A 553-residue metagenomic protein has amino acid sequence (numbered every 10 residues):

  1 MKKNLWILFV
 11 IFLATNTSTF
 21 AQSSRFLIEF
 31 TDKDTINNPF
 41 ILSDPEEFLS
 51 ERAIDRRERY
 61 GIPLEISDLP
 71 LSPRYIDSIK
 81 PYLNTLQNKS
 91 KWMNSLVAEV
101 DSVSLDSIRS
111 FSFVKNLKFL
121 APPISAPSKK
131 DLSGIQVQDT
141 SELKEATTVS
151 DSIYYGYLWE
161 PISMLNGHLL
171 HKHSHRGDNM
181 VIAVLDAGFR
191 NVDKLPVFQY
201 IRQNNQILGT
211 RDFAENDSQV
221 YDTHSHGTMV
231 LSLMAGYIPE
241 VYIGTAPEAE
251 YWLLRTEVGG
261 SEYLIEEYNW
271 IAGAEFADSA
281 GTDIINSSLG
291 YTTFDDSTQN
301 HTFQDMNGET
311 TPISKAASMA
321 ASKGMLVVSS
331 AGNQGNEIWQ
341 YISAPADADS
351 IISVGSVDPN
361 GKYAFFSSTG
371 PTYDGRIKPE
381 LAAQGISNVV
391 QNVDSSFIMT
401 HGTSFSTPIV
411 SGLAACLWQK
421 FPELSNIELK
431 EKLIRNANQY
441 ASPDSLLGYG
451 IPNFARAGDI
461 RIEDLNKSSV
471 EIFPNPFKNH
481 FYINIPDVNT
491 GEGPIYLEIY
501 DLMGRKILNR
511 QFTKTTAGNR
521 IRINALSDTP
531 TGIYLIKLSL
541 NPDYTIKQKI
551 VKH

Functional and structural regions predicted by a protein language model:
M1-S24, I523: Bacterial Sec-dependent N-terminal signal peptides
F20, L465-F473, F477-H553: C-terminal outer-membrane/trafficking sorting elements
F20-T85, V103-K129: Primarily auto-inhibitory N-terminal propeptides
S23, F40, L158, H168-R211 (+8 more regions): Subtilisin-like serine protease catalytic core
R74-I162, H168-H171, D349: Autoinhibitory propeptides
W159, A280-N286, Q419-E471, N475: C-terminal subdomain of the subtilisin-like protease fold in secreted/lumenal serine endopeptidases
H171, Y237-E240, L253-S350, N360 (+3 more regions): Substrate-binding/access-modulating region of protease and related hydrolase catalytic domains
D186, A346-Q419, E423: Extracellular S/T/G-rich loop segment that most often corresponds to the catalytic His/Ser-adjacent loop
